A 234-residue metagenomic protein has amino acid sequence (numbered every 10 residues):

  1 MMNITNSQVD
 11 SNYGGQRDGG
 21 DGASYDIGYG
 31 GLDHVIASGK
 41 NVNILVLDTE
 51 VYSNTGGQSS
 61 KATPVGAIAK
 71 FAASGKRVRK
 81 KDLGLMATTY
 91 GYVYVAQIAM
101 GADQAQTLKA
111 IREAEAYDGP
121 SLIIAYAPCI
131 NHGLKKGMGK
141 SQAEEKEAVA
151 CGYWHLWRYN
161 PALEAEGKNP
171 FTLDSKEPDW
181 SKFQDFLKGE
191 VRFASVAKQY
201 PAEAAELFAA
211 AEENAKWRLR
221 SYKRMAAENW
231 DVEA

Functional and structural regions predicted by a protein language model:
M1: Active-site diphosphate/adenylate-binding microenvironment
T5-N12, E115-A116: Glycine-rich phosphate/diphosphate-binding loops that line cofactor/substrate pockets in enzymes
V9-Q16, A67-K70: Glycine/charged-rich beta-loop-alpha catalytic/anionic-binding loops adjacent to active sites
N12-D26, V42-L45: A short, small-residue-rich loop immediately preceding and capping a beta-strand
G19-A23, A99-D103, A211: Conserved short loop/turn motifs at secondary-structure junctions
D21, I123, Y200: Hydrophobic, well-ordered secondary-structure elements that form the walls of internal hydrophobic environments
D26-N43, L47-E177: Glycine-rich ThDP/TPP pyrophosphate-binding loop and its adjacent helix/strand module within ThDP-dependent enzymes
Y126-A234: Flexible, low-complexity linker and terminal segments
